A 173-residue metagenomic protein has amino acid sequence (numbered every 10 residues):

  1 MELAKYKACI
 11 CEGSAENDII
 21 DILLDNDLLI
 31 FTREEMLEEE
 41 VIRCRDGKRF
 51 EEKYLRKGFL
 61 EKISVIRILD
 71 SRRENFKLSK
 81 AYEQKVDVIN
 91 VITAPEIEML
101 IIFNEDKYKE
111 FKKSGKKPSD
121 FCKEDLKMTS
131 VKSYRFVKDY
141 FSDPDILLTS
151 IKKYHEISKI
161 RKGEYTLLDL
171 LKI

Functional and structural regions predicted by a protein language model:
M1-K5, N17-E38, K48-I173: C-terminal accessory helical subdomains adjacent to catalytic cores in phosphodiester- and nucleotide-handling enzymes
K7-I10: Conserved beta-strand elements of the Class I
G13-A15: Short polar catalytic/cofactor-binding loops
